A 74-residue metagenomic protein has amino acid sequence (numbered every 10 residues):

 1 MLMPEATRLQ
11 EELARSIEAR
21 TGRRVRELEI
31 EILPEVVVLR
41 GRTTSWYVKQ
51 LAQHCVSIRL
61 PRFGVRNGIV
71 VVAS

Functional and structural regions predicted by a protein language model:
M1-S74: N-terminal targeting leaders
